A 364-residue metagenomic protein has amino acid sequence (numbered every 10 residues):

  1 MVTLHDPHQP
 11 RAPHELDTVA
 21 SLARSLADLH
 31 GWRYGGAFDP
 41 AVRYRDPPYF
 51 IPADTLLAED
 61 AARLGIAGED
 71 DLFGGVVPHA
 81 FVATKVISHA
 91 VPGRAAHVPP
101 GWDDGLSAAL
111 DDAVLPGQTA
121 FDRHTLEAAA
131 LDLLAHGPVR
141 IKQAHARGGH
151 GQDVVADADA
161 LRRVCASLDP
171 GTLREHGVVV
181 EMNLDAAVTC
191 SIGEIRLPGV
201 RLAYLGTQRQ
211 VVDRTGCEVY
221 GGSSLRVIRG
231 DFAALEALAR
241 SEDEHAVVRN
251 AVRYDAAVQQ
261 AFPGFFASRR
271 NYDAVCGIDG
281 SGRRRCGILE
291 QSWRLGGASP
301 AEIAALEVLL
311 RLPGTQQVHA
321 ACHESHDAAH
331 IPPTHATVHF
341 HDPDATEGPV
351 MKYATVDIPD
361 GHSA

Functional and structural regions predicted by a protein language model:
M1-Y34, W102-S107: Short, charged N-terminal beta->alpha structural module
T3-Q9, I51-L56, R94, N183: Structural motif
H30-L134: Conserved N-proximal alpha/beta basic substrate-recognition cap immediately N-terminal to, or forming the N-lobe
S88-V178, D185, R196-G199, S224-A256: Active-site nucleotide/adenylate-binding loops and adjacent lid/helix of ATP-dependent enzymes
R163-S223, N271-I288, S292, G296: Phosphate-binding site of ATP-dependent enzymes
G216-R284, R311, H319-P349: A long amphipathic alpha-helix within ATP-dependent nucleotide-binding catalytic cores
R285-C322, A328-A329: C-terminal catalytic subdomain
H341-A364: Long, Lys/Arg- and hydrophobic-enriched amphipathic alpha-helices
